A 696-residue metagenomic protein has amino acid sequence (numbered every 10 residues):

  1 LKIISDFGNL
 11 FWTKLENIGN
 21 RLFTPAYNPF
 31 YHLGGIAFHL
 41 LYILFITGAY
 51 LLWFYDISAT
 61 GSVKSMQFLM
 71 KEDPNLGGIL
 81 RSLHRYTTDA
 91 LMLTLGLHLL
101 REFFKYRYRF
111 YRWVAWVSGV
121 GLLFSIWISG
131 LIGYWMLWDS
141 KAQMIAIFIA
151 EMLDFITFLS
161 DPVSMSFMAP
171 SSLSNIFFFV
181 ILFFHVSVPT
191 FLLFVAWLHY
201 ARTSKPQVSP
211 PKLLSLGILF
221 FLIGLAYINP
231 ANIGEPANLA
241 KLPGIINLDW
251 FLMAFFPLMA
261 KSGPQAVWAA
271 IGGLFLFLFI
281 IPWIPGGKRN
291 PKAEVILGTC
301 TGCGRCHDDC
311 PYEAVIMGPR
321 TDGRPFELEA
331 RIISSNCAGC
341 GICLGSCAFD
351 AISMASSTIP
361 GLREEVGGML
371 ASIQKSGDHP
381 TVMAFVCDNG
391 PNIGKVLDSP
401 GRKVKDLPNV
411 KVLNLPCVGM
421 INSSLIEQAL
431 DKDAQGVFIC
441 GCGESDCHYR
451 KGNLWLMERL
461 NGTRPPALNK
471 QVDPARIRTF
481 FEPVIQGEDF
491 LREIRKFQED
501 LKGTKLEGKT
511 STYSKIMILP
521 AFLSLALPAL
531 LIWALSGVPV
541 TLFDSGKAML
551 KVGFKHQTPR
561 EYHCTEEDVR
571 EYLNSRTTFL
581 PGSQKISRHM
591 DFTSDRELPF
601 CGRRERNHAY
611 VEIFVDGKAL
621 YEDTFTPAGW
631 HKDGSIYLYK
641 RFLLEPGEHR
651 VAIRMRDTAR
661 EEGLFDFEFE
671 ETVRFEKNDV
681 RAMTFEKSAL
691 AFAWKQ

Functional and structural regions predicted by a protein language model:
L1-E16: Short, charged cytosolic
I18, L22-W53, K64-H84, A90 (+5 more regions): Membrane-embedded alpha-helical bundles of multi-pass integral membrane proteins
Y134, I145-F148, F221, I359-T512: Iron-sulfur-associated redox domains of electron-transfer enzymes in respiratory and anaerobic energy metabolism
P291, P380-V382, G546-L550: Short structural boundary motif marking the start of a folded domain
A293, A330, V611-I613: Short beta-strand elements bearing conserved aromatic residues within extracellular beta-rich modules
T301-Y312, A338-F349, C440-L454, F481-V484: Local cysteine-cluster metal-coordination motifs and their immediate loop/turn environment, predominantly Fe-S cluster
R305-A338, I342-E365: Iron-sulfur cluster-binding cysteine motifs and their immediate structural context in ferredoxin-like electron-transfer
L519-P520, S524-Q696: Short loop/turn and low-complexity linker motifs enriched in small/turn-promoting residues
